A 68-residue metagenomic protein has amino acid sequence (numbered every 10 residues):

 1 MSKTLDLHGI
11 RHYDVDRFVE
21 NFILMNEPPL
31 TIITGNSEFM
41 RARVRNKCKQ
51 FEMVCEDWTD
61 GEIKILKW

Functional and structural regions predicted by a protein language model:
M1-W68: Long, charged, low-complexity intrinsically disordered regions
